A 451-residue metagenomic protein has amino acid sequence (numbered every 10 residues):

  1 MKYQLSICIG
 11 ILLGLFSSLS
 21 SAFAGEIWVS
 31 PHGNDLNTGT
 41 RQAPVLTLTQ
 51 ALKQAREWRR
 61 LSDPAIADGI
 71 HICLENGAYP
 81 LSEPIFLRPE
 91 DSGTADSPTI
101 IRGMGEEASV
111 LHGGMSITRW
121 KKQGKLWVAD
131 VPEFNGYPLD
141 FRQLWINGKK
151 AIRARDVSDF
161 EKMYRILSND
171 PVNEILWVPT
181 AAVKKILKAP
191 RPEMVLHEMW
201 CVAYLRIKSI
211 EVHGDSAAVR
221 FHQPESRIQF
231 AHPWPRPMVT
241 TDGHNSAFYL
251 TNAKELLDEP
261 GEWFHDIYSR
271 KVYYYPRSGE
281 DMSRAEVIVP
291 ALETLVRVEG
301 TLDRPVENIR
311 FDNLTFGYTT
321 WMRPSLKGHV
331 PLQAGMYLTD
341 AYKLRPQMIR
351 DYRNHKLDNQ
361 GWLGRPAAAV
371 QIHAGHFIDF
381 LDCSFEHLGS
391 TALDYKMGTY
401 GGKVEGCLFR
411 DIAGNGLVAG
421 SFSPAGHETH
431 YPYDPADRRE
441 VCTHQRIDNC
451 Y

Functional and structural regions predicted by a protein language model:
M1-L5: Positively charged n-region of N-terminal signal peptides that target proteins for export
S6-C8, D215: Short amphipathic alpha-helical "recognition" segments used for binding
C8-S18: Bacterial N-terminal signal peptides
A22-A24: Boundary at the C-terminal end of the N-terminal hydrophobic targeting segment
W28-A374, D379, A425-A436: Extracellular polysaccharide-degrading/modifying enzymes targeting complex plant/algal/animal polysaccharides
E307-Y318, K356, H376-S390, T399-G414 (+1 more regions): Right-handed parallel beta-helix
